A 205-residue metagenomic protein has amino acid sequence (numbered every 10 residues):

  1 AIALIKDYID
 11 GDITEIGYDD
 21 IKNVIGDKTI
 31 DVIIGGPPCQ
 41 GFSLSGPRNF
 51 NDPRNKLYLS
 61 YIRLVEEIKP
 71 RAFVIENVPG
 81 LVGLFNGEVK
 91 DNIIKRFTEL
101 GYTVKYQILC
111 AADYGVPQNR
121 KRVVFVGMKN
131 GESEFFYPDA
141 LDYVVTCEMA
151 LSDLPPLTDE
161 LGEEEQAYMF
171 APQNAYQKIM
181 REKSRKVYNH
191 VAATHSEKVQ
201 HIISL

Functional and structural regions predicted by a protein language model:
A1-K69, P79-G83, E88-D91, T98: Core alpha/beta nucleotide-donor-binding catalytic domains of modification enzymes
D10-G11, P79, Y102-D113: Conserved S-adenosyl-L-methionine
V24, G115-Q118: Short glycine-biased active-site loop of nucleotidyltransferases that positions the nucleotide triphosphate and helps
R71-I75: Conserved beta-strand signature within the Rossmann-like core of class I S-adenosyl-L-methionine
L84, D113-V116: Flexible, glycine-rich beta-alpha linker
V89-C110, M128-N130: Charged, glycine-enriched surface loops/patches that mediate electrostatic binding to polyanionic ligands
R96, R122-L205: S-adenosyl-L-methionine-dependent DNA methyltransferase catalytic core
A111-D113, K121-V124: Short alpha-helix plus adjacent loop in nuclease-associated cores
